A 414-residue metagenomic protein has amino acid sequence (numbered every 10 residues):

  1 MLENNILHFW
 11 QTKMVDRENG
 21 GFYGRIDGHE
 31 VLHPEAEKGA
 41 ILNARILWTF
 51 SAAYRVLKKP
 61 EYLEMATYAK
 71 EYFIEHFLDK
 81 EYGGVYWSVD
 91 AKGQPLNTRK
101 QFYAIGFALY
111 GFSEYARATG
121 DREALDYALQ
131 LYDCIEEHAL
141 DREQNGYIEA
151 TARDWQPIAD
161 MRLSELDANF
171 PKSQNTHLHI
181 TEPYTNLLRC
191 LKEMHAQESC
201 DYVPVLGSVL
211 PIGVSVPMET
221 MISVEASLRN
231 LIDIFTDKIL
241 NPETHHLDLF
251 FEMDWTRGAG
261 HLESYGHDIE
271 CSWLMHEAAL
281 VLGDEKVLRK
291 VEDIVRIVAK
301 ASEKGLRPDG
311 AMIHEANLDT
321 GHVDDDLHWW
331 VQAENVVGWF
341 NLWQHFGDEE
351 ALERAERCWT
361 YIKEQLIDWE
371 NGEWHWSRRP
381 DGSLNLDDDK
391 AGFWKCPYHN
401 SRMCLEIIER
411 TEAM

Functional and structural regions predicted by a protein language model:
M1-M414: Glycan-recognition and catalytic cores of secretory/periplasmic carbohydrate-active enzymes
